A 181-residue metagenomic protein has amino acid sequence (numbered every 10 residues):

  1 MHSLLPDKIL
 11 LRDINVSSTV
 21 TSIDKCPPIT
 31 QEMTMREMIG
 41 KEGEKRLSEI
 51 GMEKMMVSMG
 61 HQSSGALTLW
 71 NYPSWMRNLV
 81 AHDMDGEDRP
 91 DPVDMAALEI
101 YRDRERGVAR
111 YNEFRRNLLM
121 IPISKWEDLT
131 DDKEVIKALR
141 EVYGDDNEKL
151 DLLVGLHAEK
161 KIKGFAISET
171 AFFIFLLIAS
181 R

Functional and structural regions predicted by a protein language model:
M1-R181: Polyanionic, low-complexity segments and short acidic motifs
